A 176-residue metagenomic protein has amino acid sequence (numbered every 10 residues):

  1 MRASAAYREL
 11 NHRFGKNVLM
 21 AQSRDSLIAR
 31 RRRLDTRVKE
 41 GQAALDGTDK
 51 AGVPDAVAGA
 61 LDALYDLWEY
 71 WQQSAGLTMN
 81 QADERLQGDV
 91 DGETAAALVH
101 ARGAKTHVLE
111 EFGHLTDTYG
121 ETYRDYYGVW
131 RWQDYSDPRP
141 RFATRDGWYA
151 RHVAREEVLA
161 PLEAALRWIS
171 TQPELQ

Functional and structural regions predicted by a protein language model:
R2-A58, M79-Q176: Acidic, Ser/Thr/Gly/Pro-rich intrinsically disordered interaction regions
G59, Y65-M79: Short N-terminal edge-element motif at the start of the domain
